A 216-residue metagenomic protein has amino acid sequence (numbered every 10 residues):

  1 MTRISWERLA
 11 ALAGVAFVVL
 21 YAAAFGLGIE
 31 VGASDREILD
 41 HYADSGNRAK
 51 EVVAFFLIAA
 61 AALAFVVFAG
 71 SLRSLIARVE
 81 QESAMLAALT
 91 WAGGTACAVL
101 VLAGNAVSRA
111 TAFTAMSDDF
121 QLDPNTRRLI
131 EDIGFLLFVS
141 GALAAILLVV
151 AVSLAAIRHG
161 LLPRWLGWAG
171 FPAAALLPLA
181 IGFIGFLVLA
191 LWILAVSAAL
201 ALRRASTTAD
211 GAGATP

Functional and structural regions predicted by a protein language model:
M1-P216: Hydrophobic, aromatic-enriched alpha-helical segments typical of multi-pass transmembrane helices
